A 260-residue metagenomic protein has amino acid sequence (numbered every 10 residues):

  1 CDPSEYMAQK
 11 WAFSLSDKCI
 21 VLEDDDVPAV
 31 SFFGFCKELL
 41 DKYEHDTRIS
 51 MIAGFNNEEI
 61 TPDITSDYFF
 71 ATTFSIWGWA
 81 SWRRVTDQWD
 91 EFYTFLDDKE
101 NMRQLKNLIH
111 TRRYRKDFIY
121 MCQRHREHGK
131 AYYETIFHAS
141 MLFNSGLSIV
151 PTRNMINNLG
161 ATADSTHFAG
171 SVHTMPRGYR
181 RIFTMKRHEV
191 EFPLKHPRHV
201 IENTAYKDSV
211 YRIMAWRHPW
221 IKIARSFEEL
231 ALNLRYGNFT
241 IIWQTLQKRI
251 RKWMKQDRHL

Functional and structural regions predicted by a protein language model:
C1-V21, D26-L260: An acidic/histidine-cluster motif and surrounding catalytic segment that typifies divalent-metal-assisted enzyme active
